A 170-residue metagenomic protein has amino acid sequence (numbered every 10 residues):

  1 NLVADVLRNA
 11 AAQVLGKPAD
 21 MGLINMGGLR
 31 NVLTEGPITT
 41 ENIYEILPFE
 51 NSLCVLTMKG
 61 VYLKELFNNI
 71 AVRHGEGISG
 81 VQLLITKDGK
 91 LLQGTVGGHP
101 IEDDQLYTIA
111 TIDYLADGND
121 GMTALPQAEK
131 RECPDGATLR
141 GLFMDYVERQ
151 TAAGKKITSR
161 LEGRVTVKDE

Functional and structural regions predicted by a protein language model:
L2-E170: Feature captures C-terminal
